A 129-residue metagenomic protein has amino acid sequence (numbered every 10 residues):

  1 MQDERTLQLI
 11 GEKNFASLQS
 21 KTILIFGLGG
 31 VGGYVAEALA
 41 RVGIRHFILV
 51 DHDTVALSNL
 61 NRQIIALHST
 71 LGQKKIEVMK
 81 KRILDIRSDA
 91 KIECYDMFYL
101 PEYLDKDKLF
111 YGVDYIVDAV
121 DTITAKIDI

Functional and structural regions predicted by a protein language model:
M1-L24: N-terminal charged helix/coil linker that caps or initiates catalytic domains
T22, R45-F47, K91: Residues at the starts of beta-strands that form the adenosine-phosphate
I25-G27, V50: Conserved N-terminal Rossmann-fold NAD(P)-binding element of oxidoreductases
V31-G32: Hydrophobic/small residue at the entry helix of a nucleotide-binding pocket
L39: Aromatic pocket-lining residues of Rossmann-like dinucleotide-binding sites
I44-R87: Glycine-rich phosphate-binding loop and adjoining beta1-alpha1-beta2 segment of Rossmann-like nucleotide-binding folds
G72-Y115, A119-I127: A structured beta-alpha segment of the ubiquitous adenosine-cofactor-binding alpha/beta core
